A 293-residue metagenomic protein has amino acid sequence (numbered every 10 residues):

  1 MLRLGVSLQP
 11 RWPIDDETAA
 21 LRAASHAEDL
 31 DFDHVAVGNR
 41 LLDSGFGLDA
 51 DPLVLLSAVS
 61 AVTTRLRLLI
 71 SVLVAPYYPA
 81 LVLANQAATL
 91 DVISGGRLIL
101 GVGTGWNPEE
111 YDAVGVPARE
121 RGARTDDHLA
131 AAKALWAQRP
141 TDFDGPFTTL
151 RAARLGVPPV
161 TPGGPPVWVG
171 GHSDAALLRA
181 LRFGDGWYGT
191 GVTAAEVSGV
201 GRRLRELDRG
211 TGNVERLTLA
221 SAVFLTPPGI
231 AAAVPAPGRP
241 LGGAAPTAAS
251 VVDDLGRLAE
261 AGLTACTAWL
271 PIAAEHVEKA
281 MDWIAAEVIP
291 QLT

Functional and structural regions predicted by a protein language model:
M1-V62, P165, P271-K279, W283: N-terminal beta1-alpha1-beta2 module of alpha/beta enzyme domains
L2, P76-F183, S198-L207, T211 (+1 more regions): Internal, glycine-rich beta/alpha segment that forms the wall or movable "lid" of small-molecule/cofactor binding
L4-L8, V35-V37, L68-S71, L98-V102 (+4 more regions): Hydrophobic faces of well-ordered beta-strands that scaffold small-molecule active sites in alpha/beta enzyme cores
V6-T18, L73-L81, P162-H172, P235-A249: Active-site mouth loops of central-metabolism enzymes
D15-A27, V82-Q86, V169-R179, P246-L258: Short, acidic/polar
L21-G38, R182-G186, R257-C266: Catalytic domains of carbohydrate-active enzymes, especially glycoside hydrolases
S25-D29, L56-R65, A87-R97, L181-R182 (+2 more regions): Acidic (Asp/Glu)-rich catalytic clusters
R119-V160, T190-T293: An alpha-helical appendage that flanks or caps ligand/catalytic pockets
